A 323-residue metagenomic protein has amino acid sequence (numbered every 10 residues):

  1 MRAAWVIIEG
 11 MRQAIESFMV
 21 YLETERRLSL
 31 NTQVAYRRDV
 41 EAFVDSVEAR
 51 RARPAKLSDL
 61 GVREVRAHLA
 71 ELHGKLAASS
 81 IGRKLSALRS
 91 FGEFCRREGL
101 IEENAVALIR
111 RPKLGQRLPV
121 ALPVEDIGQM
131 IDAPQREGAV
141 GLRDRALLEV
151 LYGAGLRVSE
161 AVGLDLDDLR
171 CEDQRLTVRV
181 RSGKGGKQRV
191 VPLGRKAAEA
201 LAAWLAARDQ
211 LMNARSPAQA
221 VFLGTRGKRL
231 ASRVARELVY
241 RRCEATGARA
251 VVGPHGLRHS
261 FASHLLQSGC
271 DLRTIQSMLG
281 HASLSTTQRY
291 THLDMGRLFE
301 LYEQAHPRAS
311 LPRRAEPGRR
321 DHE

Functional and structural regions predicted by a protein language model:
R2-E323: Conserved catalytic core of the tyrosine transesterase superfamily
